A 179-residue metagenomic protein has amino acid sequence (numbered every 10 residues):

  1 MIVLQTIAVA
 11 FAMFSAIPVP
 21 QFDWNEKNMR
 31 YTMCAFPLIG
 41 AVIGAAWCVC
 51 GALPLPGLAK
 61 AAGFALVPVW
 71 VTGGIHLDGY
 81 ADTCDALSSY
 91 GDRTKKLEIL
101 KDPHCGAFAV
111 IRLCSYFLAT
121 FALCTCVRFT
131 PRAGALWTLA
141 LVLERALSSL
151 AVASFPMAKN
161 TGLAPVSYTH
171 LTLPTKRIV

Functional and structural regions predicted by a protein language model:
M1-F22: Membrane-proximal soluble regions of multi-pass membrane proteins
F14, W70-G74, L139-S154: Transmembrane alpha-helical segments that form the membrane-embedded catalytic/substrate-channel core of multi-pass
F22-R30: Membrane-interface amphipathic/re-entrant loop segments adjacent to transmembrane helices in multi-pass membrane
M29-W47, A86-R132, L136-L139: Multi-pass membrane catalytic core of lipid/isoprenoid biosynthesis enzymes
A35-T83, L136-L139: Membrane-embedded alpha-helical segments that form the functional core of polytopic membrane enzymes, especially those
G51, P68, T120-C124, V152: Structural signal for membrane-spanning alpha-helices in multi-pass inner-membrane proteins, emphasizing helix cores
F155-V166: Membrane-interface interhelical connector segments
T169-T175: Conserved small/polar residues in nucleotide/adenosyl-binding loops
